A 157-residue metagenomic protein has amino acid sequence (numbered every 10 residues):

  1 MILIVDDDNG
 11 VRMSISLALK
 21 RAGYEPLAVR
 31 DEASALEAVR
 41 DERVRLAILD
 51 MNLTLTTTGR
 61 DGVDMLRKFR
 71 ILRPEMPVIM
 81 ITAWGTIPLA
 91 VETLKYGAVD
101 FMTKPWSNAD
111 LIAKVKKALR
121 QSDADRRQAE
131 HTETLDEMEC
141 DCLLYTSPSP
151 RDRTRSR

Functional and structural regions predicted by a protein language model:
N9-L27: Two-component/phosphorelay signaling modules centered on CheY-like receiver
G23-D31, A38, T58-G59: Short hydrophobic/Thr-rich beta-strand motif most characteristic of the beta2 strand and flanking loop of CheY-like
E37, T58-P74, E92: Short amphipathic alpha-helix used as the core "switch/output" element in two-component signaling
R43-I48, N52-L53: Active-site beta3 strand of CheY-like receiver
W106-V115: C-terminal output helix
Y145-T154: Conserved small/polar residues in nucleotide/adenosyl-binding loops
